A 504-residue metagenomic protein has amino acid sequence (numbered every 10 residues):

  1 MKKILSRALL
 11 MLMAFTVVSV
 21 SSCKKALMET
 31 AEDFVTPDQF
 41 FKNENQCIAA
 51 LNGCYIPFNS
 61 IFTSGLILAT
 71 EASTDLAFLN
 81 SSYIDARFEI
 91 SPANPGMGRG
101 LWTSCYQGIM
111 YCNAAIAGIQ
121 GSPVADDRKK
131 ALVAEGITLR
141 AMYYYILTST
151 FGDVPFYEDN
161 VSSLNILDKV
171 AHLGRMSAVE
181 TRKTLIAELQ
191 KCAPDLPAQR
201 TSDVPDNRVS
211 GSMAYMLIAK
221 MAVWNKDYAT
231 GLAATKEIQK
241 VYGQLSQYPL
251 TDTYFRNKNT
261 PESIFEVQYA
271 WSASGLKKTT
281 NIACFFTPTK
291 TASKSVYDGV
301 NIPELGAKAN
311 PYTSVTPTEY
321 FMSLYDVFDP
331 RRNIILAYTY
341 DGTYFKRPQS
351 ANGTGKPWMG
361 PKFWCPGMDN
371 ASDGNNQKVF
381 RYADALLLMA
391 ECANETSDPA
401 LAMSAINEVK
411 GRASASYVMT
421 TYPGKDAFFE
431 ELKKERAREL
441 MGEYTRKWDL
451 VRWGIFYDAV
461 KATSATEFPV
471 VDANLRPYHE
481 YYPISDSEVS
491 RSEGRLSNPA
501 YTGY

Functional and structural regions predicted by a protein language model:
M1-K3, R7, T16-N45, A141 (+6 more regions): Bacterial Sec-dependent N-terminal signal peptides
S22, T63, P92, C105-Y106 (+5 more regions): Long, intrinsically disordered, low-complexity segments
K24-S81, V154, E158, Q190-K191 (+3 more regions): An aromatic- and glycine-enriched ligand-binding surface/loop that stacks and positions planar moieties
N43-N52, I56-F58, S82-F151, H172-E180 (+4 more regions): Conserved, well-structured interaction surfaces
E319-R381: Flexible, polar/acidic helix-loop-strand segments at domain edges
